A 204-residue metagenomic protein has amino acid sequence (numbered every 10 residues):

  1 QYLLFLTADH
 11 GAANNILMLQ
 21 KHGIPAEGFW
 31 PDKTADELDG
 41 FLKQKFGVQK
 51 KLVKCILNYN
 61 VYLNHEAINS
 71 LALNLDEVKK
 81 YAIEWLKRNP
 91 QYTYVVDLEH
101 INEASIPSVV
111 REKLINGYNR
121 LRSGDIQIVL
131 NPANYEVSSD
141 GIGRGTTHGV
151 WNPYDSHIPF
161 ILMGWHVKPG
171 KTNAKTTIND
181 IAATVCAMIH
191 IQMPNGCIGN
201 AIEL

Functional and structural regions predicted by a protein language model:
Q1-N134: Secreted, luminal/periplasmic, and some membrane-associated catalytic domains that remodel anionic oxygen-ester
F5, V185, I189-M193: Short, hydrophobic alpha-helical segments
F29-A72, T147-M188, L204: Substrate-binding rim/cap in mid-to-C-terminal beta-strand-loop elements of soluble/periplasmic
N116-N119, W151, M193: Surface-exposed acidic, glycine-flexible loop patches that form ligand/cofactor-binding and adhesion interfaces
Y135-S139, P169-G170: Short, solvent-exposed loop/turn elements at domain surfaces
S138-T146: Short, surface-exposed loop/helix-turn segments at secondary-structure junctions that function as lids/hinges flanking
I191-L204: C-terminal beta-strand edge segments of enzyme domains
